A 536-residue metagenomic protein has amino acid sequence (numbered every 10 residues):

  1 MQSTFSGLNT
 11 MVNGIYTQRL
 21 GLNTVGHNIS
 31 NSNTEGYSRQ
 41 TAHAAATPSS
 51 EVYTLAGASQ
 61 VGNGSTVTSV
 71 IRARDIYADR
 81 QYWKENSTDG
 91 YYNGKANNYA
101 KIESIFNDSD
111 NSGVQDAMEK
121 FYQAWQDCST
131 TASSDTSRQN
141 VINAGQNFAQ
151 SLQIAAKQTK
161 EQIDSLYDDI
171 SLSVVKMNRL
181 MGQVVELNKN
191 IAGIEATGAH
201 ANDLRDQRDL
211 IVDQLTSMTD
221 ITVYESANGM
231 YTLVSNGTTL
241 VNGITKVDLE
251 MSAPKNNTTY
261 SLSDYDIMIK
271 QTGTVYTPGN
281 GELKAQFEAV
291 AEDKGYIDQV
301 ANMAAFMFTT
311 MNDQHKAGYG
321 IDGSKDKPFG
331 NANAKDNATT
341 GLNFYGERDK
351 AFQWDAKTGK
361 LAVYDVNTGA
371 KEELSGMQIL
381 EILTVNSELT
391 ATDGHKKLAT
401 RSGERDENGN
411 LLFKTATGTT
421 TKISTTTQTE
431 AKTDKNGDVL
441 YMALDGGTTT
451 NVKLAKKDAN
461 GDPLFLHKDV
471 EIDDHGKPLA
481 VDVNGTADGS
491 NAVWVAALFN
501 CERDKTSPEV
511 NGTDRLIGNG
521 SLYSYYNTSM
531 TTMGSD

Functional and structural regions predicted by a protein language model:
Q2-N13, R19-G94, N98, Q183 (+10 more regions): Phosphate-proximal small/polar/acidic motifs at interfaces that engage nucleotide phosphates, polyphosphates
S3-G7, N13-Y16, L172-V175, T417 (+5 more regions): Type III/flagellar export substrates
N9-Y16, Q115, I142, A149 (+10 more regions): Short amphipathic alpha-helical segments with heptad-repeat character
I15-G26, F106-V114, D135, M533-D536: N-terminal small/hydrophobic-rich alpha-helical segments that act as secretion/targeting modules
T24, N97, K101, G113-D116 (+15 more regions): Extracytoplasmic/secreted proteins, especially bacterial periplasmic and envelope-associated proteins
A73, N236, N386-E388, R401-G403: Structured loops at beta-to-helix junctions and adjacent beta-edge loops in soluble globular domains
E85-K176, G182, K189-A192: Extracytoplasmic/periplasmic terminal helices and flexible tails
Q146, K160, D164-A192, E404-M442 (+2 more regions): Threonine/glycine-rich low-complexity segments that form extended coil/beta-edge repetitive scaffolds
